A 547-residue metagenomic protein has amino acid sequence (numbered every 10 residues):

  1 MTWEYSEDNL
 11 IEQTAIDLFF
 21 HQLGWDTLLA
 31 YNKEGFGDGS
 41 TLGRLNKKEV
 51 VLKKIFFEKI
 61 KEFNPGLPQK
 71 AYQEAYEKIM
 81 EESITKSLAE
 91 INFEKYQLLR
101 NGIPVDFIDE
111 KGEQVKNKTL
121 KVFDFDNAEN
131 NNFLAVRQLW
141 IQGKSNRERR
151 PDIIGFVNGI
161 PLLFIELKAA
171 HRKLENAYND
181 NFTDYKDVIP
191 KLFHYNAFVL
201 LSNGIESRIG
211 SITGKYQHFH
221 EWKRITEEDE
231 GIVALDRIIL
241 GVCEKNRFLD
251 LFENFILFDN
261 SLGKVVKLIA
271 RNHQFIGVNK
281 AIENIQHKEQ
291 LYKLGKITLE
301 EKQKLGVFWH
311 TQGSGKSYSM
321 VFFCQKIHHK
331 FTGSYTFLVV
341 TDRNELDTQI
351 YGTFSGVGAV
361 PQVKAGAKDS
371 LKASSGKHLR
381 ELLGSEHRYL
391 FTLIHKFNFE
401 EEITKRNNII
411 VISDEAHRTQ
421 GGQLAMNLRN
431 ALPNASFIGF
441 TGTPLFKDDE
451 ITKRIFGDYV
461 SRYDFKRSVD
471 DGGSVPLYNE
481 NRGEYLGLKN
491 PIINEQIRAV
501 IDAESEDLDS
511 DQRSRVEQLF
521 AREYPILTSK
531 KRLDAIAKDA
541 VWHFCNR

Functional and structural regions predicted by a protein language model:
T2-T336, E345, Q349-P361, E386-Y389 (+3 more regions): ATP-dependent helicase/translocase motor core
L139, N344, G366-K377, L393-F399: Conserved helicase motor
T311-Q312, H417-R418, A431-D448, G472: Conserved helicase ATPase motor motifs in RecA-like P-loop NTPase domains
L346, K396, E415-T419, L445-F446: Residues immediately C-terminal
K372-L390, E402-R406: Conserved motor-coupling elements within RecA-like helicase/translocase cores
T404-I438: SF2 helicase catalytic motif II
E450-R547: Interdomain helical connector at the RecA1-RecA2 junction of SF1/SF2 helicase-like NTPases
